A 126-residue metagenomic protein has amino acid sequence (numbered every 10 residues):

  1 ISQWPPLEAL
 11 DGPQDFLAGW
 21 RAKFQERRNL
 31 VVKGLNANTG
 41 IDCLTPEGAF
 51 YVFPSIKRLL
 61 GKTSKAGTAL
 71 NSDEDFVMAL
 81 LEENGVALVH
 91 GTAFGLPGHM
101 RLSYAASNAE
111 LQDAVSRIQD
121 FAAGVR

Functional and structural regions predicted by a protein language model:
I1-R126: PLP-dependent class I/II
